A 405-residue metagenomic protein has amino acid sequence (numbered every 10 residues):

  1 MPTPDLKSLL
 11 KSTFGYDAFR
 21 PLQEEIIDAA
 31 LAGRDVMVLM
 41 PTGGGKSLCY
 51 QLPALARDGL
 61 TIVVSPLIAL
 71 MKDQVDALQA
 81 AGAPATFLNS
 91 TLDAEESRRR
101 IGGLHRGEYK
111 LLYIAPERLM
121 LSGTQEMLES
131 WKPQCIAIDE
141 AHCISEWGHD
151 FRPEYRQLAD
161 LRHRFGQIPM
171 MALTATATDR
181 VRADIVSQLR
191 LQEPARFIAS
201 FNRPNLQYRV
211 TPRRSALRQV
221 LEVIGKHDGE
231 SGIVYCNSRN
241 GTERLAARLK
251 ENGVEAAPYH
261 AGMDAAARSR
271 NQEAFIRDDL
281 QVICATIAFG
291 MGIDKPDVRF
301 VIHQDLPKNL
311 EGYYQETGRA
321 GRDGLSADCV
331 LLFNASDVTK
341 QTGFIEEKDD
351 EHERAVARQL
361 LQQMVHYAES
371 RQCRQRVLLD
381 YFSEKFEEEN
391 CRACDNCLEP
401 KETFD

Functional and structural regions predicted by a protein language model:
P2-T13, D17-P21, E25-S47, L55-R57 (+4 more regions): Helicase motor core with emphasis on the C-terminal RecA-like subdomain
L360, V365, E369-D405: Cys/His-rich short segments
